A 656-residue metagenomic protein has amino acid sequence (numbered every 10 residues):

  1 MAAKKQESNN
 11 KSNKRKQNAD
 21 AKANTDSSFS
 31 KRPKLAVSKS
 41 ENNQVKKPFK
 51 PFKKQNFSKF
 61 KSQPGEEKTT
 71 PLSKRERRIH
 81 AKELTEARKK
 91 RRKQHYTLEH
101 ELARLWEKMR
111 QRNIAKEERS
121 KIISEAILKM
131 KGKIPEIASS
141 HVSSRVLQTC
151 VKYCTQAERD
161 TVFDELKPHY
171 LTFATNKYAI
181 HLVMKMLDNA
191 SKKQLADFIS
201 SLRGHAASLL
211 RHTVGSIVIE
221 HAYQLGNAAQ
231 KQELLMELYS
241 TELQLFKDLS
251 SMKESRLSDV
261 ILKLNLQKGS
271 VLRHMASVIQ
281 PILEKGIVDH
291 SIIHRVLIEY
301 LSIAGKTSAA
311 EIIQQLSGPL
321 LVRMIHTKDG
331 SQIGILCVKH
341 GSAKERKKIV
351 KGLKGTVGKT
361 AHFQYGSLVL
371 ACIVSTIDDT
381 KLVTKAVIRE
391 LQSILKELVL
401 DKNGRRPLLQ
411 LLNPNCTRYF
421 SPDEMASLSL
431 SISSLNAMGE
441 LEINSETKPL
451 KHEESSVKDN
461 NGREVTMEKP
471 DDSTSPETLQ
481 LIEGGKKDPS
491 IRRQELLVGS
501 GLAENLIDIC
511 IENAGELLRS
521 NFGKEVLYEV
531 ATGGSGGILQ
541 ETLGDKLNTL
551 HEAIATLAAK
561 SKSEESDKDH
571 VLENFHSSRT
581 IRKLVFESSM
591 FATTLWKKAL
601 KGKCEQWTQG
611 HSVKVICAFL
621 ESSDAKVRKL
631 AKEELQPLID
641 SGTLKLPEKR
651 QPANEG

Functional and structural regions predicted by a protein language model:
A2-G656: Eukaryotic gene-expression regulator signature that favors modular helical reader/repeat domains and their
